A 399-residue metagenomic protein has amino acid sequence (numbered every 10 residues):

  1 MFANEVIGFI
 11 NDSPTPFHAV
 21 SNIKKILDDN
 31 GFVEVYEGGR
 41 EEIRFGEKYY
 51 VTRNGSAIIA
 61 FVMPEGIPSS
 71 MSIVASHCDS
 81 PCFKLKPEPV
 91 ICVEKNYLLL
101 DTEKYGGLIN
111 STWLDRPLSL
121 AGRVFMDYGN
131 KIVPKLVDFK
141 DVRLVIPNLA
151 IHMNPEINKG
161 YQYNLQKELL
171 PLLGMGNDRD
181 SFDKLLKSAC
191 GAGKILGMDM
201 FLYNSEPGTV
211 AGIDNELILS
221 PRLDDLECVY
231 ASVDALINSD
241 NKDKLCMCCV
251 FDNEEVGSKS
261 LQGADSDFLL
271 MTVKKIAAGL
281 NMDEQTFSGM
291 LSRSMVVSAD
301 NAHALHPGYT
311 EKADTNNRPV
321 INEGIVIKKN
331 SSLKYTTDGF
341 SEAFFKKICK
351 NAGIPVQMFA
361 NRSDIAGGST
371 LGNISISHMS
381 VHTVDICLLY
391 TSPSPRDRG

Functional and structural regions predicted by a protein language model:
M1-F17: N-terminal capping segment at the start of a domain
T15, S181-I195, A302-L389: Active-site-adjacent substrate-binding region of metalloamidase/peptidase-like peptide-processing proteins
A19, N54-A60, E65-P68, V137-S220 (+1 more regions): Soluble metallo-hydrolase cores and metallopeptidase-like ectodomains found primarily in the secretory/periplasmic
E34, G39-L85: Acidic/His- and Gly-rich active-site-bordering loop/insert found across diverse amide/peptide-bond hydrolases
S70-P155: A generic, well-ordered mixed alpha/beta core segment in the N-terminal half of proteins
L219-G257: Alpha-helical metal-binding/catalytic segments enriched in His/Glu/Asp
L269-G289: A glycine-rich helix N-cap at a beta->alpha junction
Y390-G399: Conserved small/polar residues in nucleotide/adenosyl-binding loops
